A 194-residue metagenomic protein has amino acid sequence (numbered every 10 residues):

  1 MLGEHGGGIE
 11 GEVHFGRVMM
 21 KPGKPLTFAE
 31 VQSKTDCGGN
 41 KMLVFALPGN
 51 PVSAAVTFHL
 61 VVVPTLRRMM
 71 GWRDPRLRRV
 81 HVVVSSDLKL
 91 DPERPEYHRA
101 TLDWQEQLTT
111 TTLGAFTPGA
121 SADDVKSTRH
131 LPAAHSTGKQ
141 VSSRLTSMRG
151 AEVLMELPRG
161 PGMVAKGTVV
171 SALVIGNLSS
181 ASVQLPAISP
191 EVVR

Functional and structural regions predicted by a protein language model:
M1-R194: Flexible glycine/proline-rich
